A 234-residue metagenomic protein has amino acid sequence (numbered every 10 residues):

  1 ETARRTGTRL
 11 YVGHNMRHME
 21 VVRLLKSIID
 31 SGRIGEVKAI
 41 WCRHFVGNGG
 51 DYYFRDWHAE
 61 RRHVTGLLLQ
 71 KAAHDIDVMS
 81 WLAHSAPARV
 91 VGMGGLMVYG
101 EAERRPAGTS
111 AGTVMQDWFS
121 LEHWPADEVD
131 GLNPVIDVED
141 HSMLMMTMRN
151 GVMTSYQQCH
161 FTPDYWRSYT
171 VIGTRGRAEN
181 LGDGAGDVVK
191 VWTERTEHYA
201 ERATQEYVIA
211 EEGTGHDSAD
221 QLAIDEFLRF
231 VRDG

Functional and structural regions predicted by a protein language model:
E1-T2, L222: Beta-loop-alpha module in the N-terminal Rossmann-like domain of NAD(P)-dependent dehydrogenases, especially those
T6-Y11, M16-N133: Predominantly a Rossmann-like dinucleotide-binding segment in NAD(P)-dependent oxidoreductases
I40, G92-M93, S155-Q158, N180-L181: Beta-strand scaffold of nucleotide-dependent catalytic cores
A73, M153, Q157-W166: Glycine-rich phosphate/pyrophosphate-binding beta-alpha loops
H74, D140-S142, V152: Short beta-strand or tight-loop elements that sit immediately N-terminal to catalytic metal-binding acidic residues
W81-A83, M146-V152: A structural motif corresponding to the C-terminal end of an alpha-helix and its immediate exit/capping segment
L96-M148, R167-G234: C-terminal glycine/acidic-rich active-site capping loop/insertion
